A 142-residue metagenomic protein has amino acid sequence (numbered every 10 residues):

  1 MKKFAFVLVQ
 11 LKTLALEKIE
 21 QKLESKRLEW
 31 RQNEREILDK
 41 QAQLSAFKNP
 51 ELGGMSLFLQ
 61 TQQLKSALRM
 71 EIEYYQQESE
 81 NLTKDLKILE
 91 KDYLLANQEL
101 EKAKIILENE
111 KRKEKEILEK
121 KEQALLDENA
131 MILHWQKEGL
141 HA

Functional and structural regions predicted by a protein language model:
M1-A142: Charge-rich amphipathic alpha-helical interaction elements
